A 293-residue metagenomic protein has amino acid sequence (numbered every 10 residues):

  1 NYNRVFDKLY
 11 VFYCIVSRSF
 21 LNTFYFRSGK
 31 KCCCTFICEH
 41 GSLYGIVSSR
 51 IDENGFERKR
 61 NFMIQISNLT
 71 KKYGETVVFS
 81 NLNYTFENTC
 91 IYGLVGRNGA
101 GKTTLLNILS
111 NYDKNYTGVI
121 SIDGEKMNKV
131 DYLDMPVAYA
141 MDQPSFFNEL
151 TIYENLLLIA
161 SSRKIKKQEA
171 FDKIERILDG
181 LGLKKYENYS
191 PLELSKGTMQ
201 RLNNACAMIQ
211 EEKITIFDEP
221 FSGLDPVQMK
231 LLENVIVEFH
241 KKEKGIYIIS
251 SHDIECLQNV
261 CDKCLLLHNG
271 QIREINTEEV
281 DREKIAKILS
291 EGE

Functional and structural regions predicted by a protein language model:
V95-R97: The feature captures the beta-strand-to-loop junction immediately N-terminal to the Walker
S110: Helix-to-loop junction immediately C-terminal to a conserved catalytic motif
G118-L133: Conserved ABC transporter NBD signature motif
S190-L194: Conserved ABC ATPase signature
T215-D218: Catalytic Walker B motif of ABC-type/P-loop ATPase nucleotide-binding domains
S250-H252: H-loop/switch region of ABC-family ATPase nucleotide-binding domains
